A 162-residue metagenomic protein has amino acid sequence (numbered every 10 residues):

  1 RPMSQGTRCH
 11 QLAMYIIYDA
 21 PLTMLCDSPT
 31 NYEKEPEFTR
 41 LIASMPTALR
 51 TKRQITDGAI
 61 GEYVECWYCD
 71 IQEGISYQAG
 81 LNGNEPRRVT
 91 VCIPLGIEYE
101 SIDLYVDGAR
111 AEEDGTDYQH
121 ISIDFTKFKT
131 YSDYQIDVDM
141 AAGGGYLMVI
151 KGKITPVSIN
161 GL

Functional and structural regions predicted by a protein language model:
M3-T7: Hydrophobic alpha-helical scaffolding
C9-D57: Catalytic cores of secreted or luminal carbohydrate-active enzymes
A13-Y18, C26, Y77-G80, D103 (+2 more regions): Structured core elements
Y32-E35, G83-E85, I93-E100, Y105-R110: Active/binding-pocket-proximal capping segment
R53, C66, Q135-V138: Beta-strand-rich interaction surfaces with strong enrichment in secreted/lumenal proteins
A59-E98, Y146-L147: Carbohydrate-binding surface patches
D103-D133: Solvent-exposed beta-strand/loop surfaces of large extracellular or lumenal domains
I121-L162: C-terminal beta-strand-rich structural cap/linker in extracellular carbohydrate-active enzymes
